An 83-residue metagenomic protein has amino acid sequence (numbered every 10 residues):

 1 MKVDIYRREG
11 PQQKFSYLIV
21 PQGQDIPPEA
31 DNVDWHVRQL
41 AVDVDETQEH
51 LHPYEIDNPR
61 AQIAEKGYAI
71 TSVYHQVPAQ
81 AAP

Functional and structural regions predicted by a protein language model:
M1-L18: Short, extreme N-terminal segment that most often corresponds to the first beta-strand
K2, G23, A41-D43: Intrinsically disordered, low-complexity peptide-like regions
Y6-R8, Q22, V73: Structured loops at beta-to-helix junctions and adjacent beta-edge loops in soluble globular domains
S16-Q39: A short, structured beta-strand/loop element
D31, V37-P83: Low-complexity intrinsically disordered segments
